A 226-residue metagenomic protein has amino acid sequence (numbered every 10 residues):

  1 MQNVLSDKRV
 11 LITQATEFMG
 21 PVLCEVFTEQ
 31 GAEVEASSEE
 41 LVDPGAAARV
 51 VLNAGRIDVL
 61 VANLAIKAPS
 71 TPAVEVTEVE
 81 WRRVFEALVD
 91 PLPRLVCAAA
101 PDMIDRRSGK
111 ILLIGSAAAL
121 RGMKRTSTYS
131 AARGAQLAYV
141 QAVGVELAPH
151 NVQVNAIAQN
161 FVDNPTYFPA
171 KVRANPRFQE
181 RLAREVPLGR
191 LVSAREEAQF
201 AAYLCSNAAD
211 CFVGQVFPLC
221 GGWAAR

Functional and structural regions predicted by a protein language model:
T71-A73, T77-F85, F178, L182: Substrate-binding pocket helix/loop in short-chain dehydrogenase/reductase
V74, R121-S127, P149, G189 (+1 more regions): Active-site loop immediately N-terminal to the catalytic Tyr-X3-Lys motif of short-chain dehydrogenase/reductase
V96, A132: Active-site helix of classical SDR
P101, V145-P149, D210: Alpha-helical segment proximal to the catalytic Tyr-Lys
S116: Residue(s) in the substrate-gating loop at a strand-loop-helix junction that position the organic substrate next
R121, A202, V213-R226: Short C-terminal tail/terminal secondary-structure segment of NAD(P)H-dependent dehydrogenase/reductase domains
P149, Q159-E185: A glycine/serine/threonine-rich, flexible loop-to-helix segment that serves as the NAD(P) cofactor-binding "lid"
